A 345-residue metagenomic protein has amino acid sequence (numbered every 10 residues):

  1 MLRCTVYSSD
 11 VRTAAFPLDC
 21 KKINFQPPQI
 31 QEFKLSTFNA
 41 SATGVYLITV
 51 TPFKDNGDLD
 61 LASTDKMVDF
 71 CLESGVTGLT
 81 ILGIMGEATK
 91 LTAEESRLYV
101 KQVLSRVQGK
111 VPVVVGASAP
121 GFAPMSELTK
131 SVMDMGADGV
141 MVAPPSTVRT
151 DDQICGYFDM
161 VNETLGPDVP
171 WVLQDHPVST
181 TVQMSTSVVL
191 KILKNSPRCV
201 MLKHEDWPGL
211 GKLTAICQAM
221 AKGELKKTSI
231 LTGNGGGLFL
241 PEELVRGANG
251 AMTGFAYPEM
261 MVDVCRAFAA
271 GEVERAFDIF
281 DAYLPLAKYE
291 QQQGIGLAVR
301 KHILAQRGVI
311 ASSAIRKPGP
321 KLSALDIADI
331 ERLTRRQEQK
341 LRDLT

Functional and structural regions predicted by a protein language model:
F38-T181: Active-site beta->alpha loop and helix N-cap motifs at the rims of alpha/beta catalytic domains
Y46-T51, S74, A248, A256-T345: C-terminal alpha-helical cap/extension of soluble enzyme domains
S105-V111, M135-G136, L165-V169, N195-R198 (+3 more regions): Short helix-capping segments at alpha-helix termini
P177-L284, E290-Q292: Catalytic alpha/beta core domains of metabolic enzymes, predominantly
